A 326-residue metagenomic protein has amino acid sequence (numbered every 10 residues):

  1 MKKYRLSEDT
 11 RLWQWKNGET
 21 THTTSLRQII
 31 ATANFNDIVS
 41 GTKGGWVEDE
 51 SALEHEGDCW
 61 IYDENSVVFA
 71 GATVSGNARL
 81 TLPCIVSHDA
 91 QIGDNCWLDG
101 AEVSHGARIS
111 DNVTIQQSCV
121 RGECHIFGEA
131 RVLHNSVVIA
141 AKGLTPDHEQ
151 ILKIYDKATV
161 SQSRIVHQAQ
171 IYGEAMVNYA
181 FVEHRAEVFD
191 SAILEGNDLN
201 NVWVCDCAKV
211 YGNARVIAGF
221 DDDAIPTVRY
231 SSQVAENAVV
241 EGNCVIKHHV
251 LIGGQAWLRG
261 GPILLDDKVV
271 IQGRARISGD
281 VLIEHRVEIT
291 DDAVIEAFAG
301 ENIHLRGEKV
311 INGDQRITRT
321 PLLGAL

Functional and structural regions predicted by a protein language model:
M1-D58, E64, N77, P83 (+31 more regions): Terminal amphipathic alpha-helical/low-complexity segments used for targeting or macromolecular assembly
V67-T73: Extracellular repeat-rich scaffold modules on cell surfaces
A72, A78-R79: A detector of tandem-repeat and repeat-rich interaction/domain scaffolds
R259-G261, D267-K268, D280, E284-E288 (+1 more regions): Conserved acidic
